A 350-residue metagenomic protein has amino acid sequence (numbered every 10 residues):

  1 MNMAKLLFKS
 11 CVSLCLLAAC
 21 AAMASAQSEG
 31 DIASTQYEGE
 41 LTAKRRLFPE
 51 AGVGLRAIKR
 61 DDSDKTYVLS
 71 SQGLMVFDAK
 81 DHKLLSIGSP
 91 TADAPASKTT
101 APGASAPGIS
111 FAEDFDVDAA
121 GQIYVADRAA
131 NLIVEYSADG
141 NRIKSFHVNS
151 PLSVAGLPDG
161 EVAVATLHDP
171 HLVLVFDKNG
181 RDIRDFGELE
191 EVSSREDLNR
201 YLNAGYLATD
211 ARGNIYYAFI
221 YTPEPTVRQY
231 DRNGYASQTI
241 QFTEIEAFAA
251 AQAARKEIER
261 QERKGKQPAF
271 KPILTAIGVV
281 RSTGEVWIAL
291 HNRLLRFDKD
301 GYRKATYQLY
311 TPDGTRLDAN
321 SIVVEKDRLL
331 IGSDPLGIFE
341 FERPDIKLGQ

Functional and structural regions predicted by a protein language model:
M1-F8: N-terminal secretory signal peptides that target proteins for export/translocation
L6, C20-A26: Short stretches within intrinsically disordered, low-complexity N-terminal or propeptide regions
S10-A21: Bacterial N-terminal signal peptides
A26-Q350: Eukaryotic scaffold repeat domains enriched in small/polar residues
